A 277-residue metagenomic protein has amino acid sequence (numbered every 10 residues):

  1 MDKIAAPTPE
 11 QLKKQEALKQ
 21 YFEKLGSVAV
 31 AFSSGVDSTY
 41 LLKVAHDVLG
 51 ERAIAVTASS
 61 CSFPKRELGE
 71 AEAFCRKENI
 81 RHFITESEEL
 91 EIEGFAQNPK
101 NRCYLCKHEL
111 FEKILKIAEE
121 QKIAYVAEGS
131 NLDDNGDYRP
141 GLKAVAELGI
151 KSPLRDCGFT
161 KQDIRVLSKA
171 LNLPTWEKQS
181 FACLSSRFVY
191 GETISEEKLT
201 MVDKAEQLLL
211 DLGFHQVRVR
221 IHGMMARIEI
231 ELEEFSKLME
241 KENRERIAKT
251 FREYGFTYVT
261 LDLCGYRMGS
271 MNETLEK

Functional and structural regions predicted by a protein language model:
M1-A170, D211, A226, E245-F256 (+2 more regions): ATP-dependent adenylation/nucleotidyltransferase module used to activate substrates
E10, R102, I194-E197, M239-E242: Alpha-helix N-cap and loop-to-helix initiation/capping positions
S27, C103, V189, E231-E233: A broad detector of the eukaryotic-type serine/threonine protein kinase catalytic domain
C103, I150, L184, L238 (+1 more regions): Short clusters of hydrophobic/aromatic residues that line enzyme substrate/ligand-binding pockets
V126-E128, R155-L209, H215-R218: Mid-to-C-terminal catalytic subdomains of enzymes that bind/position adenosyl phosphate moieties or nucleic-acid
H215-H222, D262-R267: C-terminal boundary motif of the adenylate-forming
G223, R227-E240: A short interface-forming secondary-structure element
G269-K277: Short, low-order "capping/linker" segments at domain edges
